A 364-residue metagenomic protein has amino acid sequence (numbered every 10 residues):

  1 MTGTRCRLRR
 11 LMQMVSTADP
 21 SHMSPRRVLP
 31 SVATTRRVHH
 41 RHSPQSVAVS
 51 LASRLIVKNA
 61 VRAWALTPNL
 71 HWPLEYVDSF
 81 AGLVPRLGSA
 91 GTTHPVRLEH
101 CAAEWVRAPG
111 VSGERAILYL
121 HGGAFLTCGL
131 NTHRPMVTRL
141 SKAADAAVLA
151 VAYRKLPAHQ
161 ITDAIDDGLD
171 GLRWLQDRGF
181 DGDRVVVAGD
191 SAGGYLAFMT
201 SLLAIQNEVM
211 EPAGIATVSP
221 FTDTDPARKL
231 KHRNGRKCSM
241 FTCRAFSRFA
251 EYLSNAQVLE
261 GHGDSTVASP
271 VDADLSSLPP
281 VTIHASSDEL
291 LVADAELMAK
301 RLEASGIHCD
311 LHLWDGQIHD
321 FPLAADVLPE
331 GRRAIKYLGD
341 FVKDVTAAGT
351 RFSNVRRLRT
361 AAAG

Functional and structural regions predicted by a protein language model:
T2-A108, L259-E260, A347-G364: A glycine/proline-hinged amphipathic helix-loop "lid/cap" segment that gates access to hydrophobic ligand pockets
A48, H94, L98-E104, A108-G364: Alpha/beta-hydrolase superfamily serine-hydrolase fold, recognizing
